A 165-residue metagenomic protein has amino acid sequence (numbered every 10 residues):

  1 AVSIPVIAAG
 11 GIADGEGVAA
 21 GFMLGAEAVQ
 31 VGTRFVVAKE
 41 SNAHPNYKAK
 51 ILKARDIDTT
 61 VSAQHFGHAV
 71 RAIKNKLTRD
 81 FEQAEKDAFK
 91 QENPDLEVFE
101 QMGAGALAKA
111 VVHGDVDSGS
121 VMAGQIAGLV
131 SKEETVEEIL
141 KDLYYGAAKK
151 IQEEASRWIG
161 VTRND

Functional and structural regions predicted by a protein language model:
A1-I7, A13-D165: Conserved active-site-proximal phosphate/metal-binding subdomains
